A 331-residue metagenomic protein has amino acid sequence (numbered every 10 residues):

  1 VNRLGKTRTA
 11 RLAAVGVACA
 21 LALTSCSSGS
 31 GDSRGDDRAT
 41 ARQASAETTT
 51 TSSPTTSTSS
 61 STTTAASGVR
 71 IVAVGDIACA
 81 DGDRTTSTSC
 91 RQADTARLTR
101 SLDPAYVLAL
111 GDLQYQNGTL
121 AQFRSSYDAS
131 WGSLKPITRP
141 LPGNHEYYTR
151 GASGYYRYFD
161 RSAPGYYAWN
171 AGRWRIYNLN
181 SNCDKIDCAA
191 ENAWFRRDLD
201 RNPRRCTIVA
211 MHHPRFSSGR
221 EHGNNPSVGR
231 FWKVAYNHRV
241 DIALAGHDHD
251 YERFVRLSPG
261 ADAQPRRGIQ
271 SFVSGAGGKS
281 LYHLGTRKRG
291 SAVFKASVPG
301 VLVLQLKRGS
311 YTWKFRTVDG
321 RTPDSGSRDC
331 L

Functional and structural regions predicted by a protein language model:
N2-A14: Bacterial N-terminal signal peptides that target proteins for export
L23-S25: C-terminal motif of bacterial Sec signal peptides marking the signal peptidase cleavage site
S27-S30: Bacterial signal peptide processing site
A41, S45-T64: Extracellular mucin-like PTS domains
T63-Q122, K185, A190, R197 (+1 more regions): N-terminal active-site segment of His-dependent metallophosphoesterases
I71-A73, V107-A109, P140-L141, V209 (+1 more regions): Residue-level marker for buried hydrophobic side chains located in beta-strands that build the well-ordered beta-sheet
D76, G111-D112, G143-N144, L179 (+2 more regions): Active-site glycine-centered loops adjacent to acidic/histidine catalytic or metal-binding residues that shape
G82-T86, Y115-T207, H222-I242, D250-K307: Extended active-site neighborhood of metal-dependent phosphoesterases/phosphodiesterases
